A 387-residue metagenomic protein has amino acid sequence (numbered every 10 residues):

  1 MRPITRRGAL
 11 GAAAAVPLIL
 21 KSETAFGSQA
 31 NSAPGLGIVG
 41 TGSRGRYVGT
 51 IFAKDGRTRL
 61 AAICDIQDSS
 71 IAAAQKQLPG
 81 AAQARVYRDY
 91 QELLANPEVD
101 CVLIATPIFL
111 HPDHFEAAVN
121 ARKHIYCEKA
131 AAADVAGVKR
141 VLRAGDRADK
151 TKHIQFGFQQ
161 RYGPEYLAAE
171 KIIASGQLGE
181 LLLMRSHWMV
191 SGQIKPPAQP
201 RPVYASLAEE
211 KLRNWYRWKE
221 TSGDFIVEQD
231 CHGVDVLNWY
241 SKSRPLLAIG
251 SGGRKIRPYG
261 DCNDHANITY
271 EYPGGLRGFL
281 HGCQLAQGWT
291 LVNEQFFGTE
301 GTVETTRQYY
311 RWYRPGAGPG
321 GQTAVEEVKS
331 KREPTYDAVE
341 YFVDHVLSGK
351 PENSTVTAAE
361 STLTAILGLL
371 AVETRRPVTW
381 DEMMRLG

Functional and structural regions predicted by a protein language model:
M1-A15: N-terminal secretory signal peptides and thylakoid transit peptides that target proteins across membranes
A13-P79, L237: N-terminal Rossmann-like dinucleotide-binding module
G40, R147-Q155, Q159-G260, N293-Q295 (+1 more regions): Predominantly a Rossmann-like dinucleotide-binding segment in NAD(P)-dependent oxidoreductases
R59-L60, Q322-V328, H345-S361: Glycine- and charged-residue-rich phosphate/anionic-cofactor binding loop of Rossmann-like
A84-D89: Conserved SAM-binding strand-loop segment of SAM-dependent methyltransferases
V102-L103: N-terminal Rossmann-like NAD(P) cofactor-binding module of classical short-chain dehydrogenase/reductase
P107-I108, P112-Y162, G176, R375: Beta-strand-loop-alpha-helix segment that lines the small-molecule cofactor/substrate pocket of alpha/beta enzymes
P258, C262, Y272-D337: NAD(P)-dinucleotide binding in Rossmann-like oxidoreductases
